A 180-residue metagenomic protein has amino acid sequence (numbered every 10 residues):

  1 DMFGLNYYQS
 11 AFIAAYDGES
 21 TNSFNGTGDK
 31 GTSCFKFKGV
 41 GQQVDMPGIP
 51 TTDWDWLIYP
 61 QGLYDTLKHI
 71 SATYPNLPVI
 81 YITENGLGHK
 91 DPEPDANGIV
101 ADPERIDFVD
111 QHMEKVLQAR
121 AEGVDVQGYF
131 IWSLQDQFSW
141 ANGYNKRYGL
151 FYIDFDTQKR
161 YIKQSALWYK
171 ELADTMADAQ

Functional and structural regions predicted by a protein language model:
D1-Q180: Non-catalytic scaffold segments within catalytic domains of secreted glycoside hydrolases
